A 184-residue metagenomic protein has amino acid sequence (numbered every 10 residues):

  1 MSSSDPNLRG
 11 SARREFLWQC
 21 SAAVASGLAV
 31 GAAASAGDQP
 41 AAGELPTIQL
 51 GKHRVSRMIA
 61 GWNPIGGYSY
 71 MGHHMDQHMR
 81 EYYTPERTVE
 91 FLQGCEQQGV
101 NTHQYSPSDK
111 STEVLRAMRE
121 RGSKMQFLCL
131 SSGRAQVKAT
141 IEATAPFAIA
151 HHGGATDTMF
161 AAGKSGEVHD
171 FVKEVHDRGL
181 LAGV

Functional and structural regions predicted by a protein language model:
M1-A12: N-terminal secretory signal peptides
G10-E15, S26-G43: N-terminal twin-arginine translocation
A60, A182: Conserved, mostly hydrophobic/aromatic
M71-P85, F127-G133, T158-A161: Active-site mouth loops of central-metabolism enzymes
E86-S108, T144-F147: Catalytic domains of carbohydrate-active enzymes, especially glycoside hydrolases
S108-M118, D157-F171: Active-site-adjacent beta->alpha loops and helix N-cap segments on the catalytic face of soluble alpha/beta enzymes
L115-S123, K138-P146: Acidic (Asp/Glu)-rich catalytic clusters
